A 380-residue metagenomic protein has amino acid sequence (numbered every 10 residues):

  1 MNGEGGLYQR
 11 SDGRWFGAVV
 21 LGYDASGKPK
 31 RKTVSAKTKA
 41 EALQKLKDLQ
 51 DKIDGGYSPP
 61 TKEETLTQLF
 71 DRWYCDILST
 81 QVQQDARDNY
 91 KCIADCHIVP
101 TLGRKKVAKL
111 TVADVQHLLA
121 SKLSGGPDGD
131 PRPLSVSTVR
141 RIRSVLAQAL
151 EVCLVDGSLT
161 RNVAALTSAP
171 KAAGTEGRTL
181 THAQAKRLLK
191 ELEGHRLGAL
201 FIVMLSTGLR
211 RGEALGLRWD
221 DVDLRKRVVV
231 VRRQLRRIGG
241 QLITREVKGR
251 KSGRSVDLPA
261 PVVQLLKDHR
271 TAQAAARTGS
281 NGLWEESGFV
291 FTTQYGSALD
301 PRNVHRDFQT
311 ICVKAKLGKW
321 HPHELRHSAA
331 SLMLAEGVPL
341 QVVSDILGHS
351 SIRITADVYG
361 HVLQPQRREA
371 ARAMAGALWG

Functional and structural regions predicted by a protein language model:
M1-D12: Short N-terminal "domain-start" leader segments that mark the transition from disordered tails or signal peptides into
E4, R31-S35, T179, V228 (+1 more regions): Well-ordered beta-strand positions in beta-sheet-rich domains
R10-H117, H269-V290, Q294-S297, Q364: N-terminal DNA-binding module of tyrosine recombinases/phage integrases
K37, K171, T179, L235-R237 (+1 more regions): Catalytic-site neighborhood detector that most strongly recognizes the C-terminal catalytic loop/helix of tyrosine
K37-T38, K62-E63, T67, Y74-V163 (+3 more regions): N-terminal core-binding DNA-recognition domain of tyrosine site-specific recombinases/integrases
D128, R132, L189-G198, T207 (+4 more regions): Short, basic (Lys/Arg/His-rich) helix/loop patches that form interaction surfaces in the mid-to-C-terminal regions
P131-V145, V155-W219, L224-R225, G249-G253 (+4 more regions): Basic, Lys/Arg- and aromatic-enriched nucleic-acid-binding interface segment
K190, K226, L235-V262, D268 (+7 more regions): C-terminal secondary-structure termini that scaffold catalytic or DNA-interacting sites
